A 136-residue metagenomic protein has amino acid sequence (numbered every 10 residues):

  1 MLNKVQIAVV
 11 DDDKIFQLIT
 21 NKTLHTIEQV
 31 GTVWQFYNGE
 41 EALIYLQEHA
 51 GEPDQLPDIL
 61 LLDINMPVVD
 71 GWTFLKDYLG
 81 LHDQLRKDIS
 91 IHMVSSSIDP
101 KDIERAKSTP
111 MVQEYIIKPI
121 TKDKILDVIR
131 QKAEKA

Functional and structural regions predicted by a protein language model:
V5-I15, T20-L24: Conserved acidic segment of CheY-like receiver
Q35-Y45, G71: Helix N-cap/capping motif at the beta->alpha junctions
I44, W72-L85: Short amphipathic alpha-helix used as the core "switch/output" element in two-component signaling
L60, E114-Y115: Two-component signal transduction core modules
D63: Active-site residues of response regulator receiver
M66: Receiver (REC) domain active-site loop signature in two-component systems and cognate sites in sensor histidine kinases
T73, K87-H92, I98-E114: Alpha4 helix (beta4-alpha4-beta5 surface) of REC/receiver domains from two-component response regulators
K118: A Lys-centered signature of the CheY-like receiver
